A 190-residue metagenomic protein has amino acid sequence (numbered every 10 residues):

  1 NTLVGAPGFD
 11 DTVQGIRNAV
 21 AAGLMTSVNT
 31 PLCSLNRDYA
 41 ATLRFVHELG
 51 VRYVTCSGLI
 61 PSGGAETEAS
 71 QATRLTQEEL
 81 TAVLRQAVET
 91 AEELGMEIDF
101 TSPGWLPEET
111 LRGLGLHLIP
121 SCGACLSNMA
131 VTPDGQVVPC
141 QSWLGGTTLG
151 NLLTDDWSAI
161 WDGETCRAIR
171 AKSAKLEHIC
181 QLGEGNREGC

Functional and structural regions predicted by a protein language model:
T2-A124, N128-V138, L144-N151: Radical SAM enzyme [4Fe-4S]-AdoMet core and its adjacent flexible, acidic and glycine-rich loops/tails across
R112-G113, Q136-V137, Q141-C190: Flexible mid-to-C-terminal extensions adjoining Fe-S/redox cofactors in radical SAM and related proteins
